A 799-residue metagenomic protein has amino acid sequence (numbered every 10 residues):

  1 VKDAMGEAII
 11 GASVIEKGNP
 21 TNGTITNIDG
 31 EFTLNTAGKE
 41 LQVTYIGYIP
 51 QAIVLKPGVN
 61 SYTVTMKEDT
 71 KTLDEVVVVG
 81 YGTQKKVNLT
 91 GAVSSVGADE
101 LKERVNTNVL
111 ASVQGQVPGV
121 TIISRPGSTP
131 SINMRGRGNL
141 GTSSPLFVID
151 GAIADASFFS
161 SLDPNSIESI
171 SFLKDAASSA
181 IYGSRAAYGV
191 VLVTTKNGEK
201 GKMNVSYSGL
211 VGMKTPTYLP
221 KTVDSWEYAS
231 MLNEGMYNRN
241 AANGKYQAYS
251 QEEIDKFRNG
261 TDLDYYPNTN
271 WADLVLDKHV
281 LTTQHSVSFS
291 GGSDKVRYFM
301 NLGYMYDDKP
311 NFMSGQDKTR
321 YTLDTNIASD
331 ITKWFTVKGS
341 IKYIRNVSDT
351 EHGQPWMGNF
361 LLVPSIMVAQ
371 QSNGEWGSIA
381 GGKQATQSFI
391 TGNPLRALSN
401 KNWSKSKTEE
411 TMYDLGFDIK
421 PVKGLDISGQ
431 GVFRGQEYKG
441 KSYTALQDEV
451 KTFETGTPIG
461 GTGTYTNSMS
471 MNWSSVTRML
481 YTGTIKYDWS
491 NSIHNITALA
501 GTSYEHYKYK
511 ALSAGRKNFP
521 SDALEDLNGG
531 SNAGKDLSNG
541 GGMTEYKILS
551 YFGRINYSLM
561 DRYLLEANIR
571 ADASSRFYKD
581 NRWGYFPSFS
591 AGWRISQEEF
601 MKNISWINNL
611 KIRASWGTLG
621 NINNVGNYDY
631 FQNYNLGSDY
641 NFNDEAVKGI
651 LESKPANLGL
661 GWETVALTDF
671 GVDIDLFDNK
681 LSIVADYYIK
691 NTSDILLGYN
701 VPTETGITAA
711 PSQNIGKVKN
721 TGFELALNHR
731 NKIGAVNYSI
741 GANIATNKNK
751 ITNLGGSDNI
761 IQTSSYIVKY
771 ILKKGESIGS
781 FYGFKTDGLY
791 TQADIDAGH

Functional and structural regions predicted by a protein language model:
V1-D324, T336-K338, M412, W662 (+4 more regions): Short, small/polar-rich motifs associated with maturation and membrane association, primarily at protein termini
D3, E16, N27, Q371 (+3 more regions): Acidic surface patches and DE-rich sequence motifs
K86-V87, I181-G183, G201-K202, T215-Y218 (+5 more regions): Switch/connector loops and helix/strand junctions flanking conserved nucleotide-binding motifs in nucleotide-processing
L101, R137, S144, N326-R345 (+2 more regions): Extracellular/periplasmic, surface-exposed regions of secreted and cell-surface proteins
N243-T269, Q284-S286, M357-A397, W403: Acidic, glycine-rich flexible loop segments
F453-E454: Long, low-complexity, Ser/Pro/Thr- and acidic-rich intrinsically disordered regulatory regions
Q792-H799: Short, intrinsically disordered, charge-balanced linker/junction segments flanking boundaries in proteins
